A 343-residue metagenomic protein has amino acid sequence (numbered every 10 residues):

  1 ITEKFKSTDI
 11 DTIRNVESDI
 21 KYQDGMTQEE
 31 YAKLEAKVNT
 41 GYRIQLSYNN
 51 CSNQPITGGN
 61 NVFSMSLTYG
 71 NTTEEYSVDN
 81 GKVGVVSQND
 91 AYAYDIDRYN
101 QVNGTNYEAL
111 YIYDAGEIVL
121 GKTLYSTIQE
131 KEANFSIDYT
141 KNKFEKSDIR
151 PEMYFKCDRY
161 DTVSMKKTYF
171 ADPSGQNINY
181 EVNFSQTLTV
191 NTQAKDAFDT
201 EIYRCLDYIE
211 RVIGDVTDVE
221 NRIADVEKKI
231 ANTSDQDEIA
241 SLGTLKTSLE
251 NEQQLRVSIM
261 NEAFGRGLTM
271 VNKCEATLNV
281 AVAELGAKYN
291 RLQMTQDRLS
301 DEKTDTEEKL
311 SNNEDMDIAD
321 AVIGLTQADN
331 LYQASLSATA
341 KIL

Functional and structural regions predicted by a protein language model:
I1-T2, T244-L343: Amphipathic alpha-helical polymerization modules
T2-Q101, K143-Y160: Extended beta-strand solenoid/passenger and fiber regions
D9-D11, D19, D24, D79 (+17 more regions): Acidic-enriched, low-complexity/disordered segments with a strong bias for Aspartate over Glutamate
D19, Q28, L120, I137-K141 (+3 more regions): Broad hydrophobic/π-residue packing in well-ordered secondary structure
Y42, D138-K143, F155-K156, Y180 (+4 more regions): Generic detector of bulky aromatic hydrophobic side chains
V102-T277, A281-E284: Polar, low-complexity export/assembly segments characteristic of proteins that are secreted or assemble on the cell
